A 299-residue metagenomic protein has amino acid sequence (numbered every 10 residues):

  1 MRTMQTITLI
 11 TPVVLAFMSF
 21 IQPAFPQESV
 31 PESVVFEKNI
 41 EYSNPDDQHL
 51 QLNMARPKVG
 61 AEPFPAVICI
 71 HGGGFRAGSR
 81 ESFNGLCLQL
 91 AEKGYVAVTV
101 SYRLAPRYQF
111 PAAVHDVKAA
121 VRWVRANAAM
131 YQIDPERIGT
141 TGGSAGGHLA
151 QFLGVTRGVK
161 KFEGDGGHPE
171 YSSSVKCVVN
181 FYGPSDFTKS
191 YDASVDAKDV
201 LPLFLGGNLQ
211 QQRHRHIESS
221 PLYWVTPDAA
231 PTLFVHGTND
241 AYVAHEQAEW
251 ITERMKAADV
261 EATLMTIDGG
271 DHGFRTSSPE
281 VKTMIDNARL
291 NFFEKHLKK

Functional and structural regions predicted by a protein language model:
M1-L9: Positively charged n-region of N-terminal signal peptides that target proteins for export
T8-P23: Bacterial N-terminal signal peptides
F25-K299: Alpha/beta-hydrolase superfamily serine-hydrolase fold, recognizing
